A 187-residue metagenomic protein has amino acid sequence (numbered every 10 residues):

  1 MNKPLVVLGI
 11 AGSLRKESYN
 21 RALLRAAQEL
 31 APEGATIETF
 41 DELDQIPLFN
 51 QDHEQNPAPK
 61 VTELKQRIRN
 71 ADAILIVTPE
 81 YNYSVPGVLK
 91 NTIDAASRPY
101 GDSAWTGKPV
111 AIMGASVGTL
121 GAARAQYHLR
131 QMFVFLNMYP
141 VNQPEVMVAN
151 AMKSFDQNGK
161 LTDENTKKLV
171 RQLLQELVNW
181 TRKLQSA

Functional and structural regions predicted by a protein language model:
N2-A35: N-terminal beta1-alpha1 ligand-phosphate binding loop
N2-L8, Y139-A187: Glycine-rich phosphate/pyrophosphate-binding loop and the adjoining helix
I10-A11, F40, M113: Short hydrophobic segments within beta-strands
K16-Y19, F49, S84-V85, G121-A122: Secondary-structure boundary/capping motif
T39-P47, V146-M152: Short connector loops at secondary-structure junctions
E42-P59: N-terminal beta-loop-helix "entrance" segment that forms/cooperates in small-molecule cofactor or anionic ligand
N56-N137: Helix-loop-strand module that forms the ligand-binding subsite of alpha/beta enzymes
